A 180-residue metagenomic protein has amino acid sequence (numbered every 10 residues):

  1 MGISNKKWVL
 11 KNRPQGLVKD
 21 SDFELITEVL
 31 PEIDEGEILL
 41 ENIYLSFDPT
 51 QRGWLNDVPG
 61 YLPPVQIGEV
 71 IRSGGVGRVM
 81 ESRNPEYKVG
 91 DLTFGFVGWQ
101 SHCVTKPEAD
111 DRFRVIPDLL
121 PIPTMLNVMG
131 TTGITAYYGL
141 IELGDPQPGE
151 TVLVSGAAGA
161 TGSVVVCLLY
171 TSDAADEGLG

Functional and structural regions predicted by a protein language model:
M1-S4: Basic/polar N-terminal segments that are highly enriched at the extreme N-terminus, encompassing both cleavable
K7, N42, A136, L169: Terminal peptide-recognition signature
L17-V29: Short glycine/threonine/proline-enriched tight-turn/helix- or strand-capping micro-motif at secondary-structure
V29-F47, L55-W99: Glycine-rich beta-strand-centered segment in the early N-terminal region that forms part of a ligand/cofactor-binding
S73-R78, E86-G156: NAD(P)H dinucleotide-binding glycine-rich loop of Rossmann-like/cofactor-binding domains, especially the beta1-alpha1
T161: Hydrophobic/small residue at the entry helix of a nucleotide-binding pocket
V164, L168: Rossmann-fold NAD(P)-dependent oxidoreductase module
Y170-A175: Conserved small/polar residues in nucleotide/adenosyl-binding loops
